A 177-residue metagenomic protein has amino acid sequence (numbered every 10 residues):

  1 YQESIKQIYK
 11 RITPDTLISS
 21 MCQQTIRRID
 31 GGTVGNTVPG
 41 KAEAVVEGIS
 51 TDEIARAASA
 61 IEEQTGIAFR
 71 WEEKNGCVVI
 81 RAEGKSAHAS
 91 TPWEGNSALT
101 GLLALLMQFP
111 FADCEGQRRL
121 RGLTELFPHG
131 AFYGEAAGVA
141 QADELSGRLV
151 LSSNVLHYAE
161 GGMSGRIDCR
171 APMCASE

Functional and structural regions predicted by a protein language model:
Y1-P172: Midchain, well-structured core segments that form catalytic/ion-binding scaffolds
A175-E177: Redox- and metal-dependent alpha/beta enzyme cores, enriched for Fe-S-associated oxidoreductases and cofactor-handling
